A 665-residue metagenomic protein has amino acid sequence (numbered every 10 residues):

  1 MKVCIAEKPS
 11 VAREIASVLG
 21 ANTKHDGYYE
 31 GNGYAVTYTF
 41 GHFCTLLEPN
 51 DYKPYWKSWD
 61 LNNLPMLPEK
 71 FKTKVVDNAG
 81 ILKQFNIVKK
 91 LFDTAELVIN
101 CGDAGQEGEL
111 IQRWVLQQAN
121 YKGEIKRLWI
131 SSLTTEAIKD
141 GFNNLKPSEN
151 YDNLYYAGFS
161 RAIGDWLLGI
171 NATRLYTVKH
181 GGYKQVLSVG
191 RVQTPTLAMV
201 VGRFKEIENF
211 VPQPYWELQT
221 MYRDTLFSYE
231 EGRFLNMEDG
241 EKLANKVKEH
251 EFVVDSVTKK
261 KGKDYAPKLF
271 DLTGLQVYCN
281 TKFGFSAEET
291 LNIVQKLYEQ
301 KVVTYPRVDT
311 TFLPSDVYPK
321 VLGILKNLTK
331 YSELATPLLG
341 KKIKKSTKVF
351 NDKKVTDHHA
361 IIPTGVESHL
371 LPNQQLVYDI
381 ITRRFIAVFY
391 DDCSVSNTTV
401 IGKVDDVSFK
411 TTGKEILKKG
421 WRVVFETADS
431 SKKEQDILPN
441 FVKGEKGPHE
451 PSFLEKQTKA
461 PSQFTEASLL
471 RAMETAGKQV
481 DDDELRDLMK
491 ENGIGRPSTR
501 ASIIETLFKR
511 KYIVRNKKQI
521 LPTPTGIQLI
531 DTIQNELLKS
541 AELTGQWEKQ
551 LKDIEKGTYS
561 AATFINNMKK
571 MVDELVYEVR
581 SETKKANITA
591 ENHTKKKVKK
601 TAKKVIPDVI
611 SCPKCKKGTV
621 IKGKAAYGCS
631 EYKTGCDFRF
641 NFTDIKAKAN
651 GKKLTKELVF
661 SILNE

Functional and structural regions predicted by a protein language model:
M1-A162, W166, I170: Intrinsically disordered, low-complexity regulatory segments
M1-V3, I99-A104, Y183-V186, K259-K268 (+4 more regions): Conserved short loop/turn motifs at secondary-structure junctions
K2, I81, Q118, T173 (+4 more regions): Basic, low-complexity terminal or inter-domain segments flanking catalytic cores
P9-A16, G33-V36, F40, L61 (+18 more regions): Amphipathic alpha-helical transducer elements in NTP-driven molecular machines
D26-W56, T194-E238, V388-D436, N567-K570 (+1 more regions): Structured, non-catalytic alpha/beta "coupling" segments that mediate domain-domain communication and provide generic
G80, N86-I87, T135-Y222, K259-K263: C-terminal or mid-to-C-terminal helical accessory/interaction module adjacent to the motor/catalytic core
M237-F270, Q276, A649: Metal- or metallocofactor-binding catalytic centers and their adjacent structured scaffolds across diverse enzyme
